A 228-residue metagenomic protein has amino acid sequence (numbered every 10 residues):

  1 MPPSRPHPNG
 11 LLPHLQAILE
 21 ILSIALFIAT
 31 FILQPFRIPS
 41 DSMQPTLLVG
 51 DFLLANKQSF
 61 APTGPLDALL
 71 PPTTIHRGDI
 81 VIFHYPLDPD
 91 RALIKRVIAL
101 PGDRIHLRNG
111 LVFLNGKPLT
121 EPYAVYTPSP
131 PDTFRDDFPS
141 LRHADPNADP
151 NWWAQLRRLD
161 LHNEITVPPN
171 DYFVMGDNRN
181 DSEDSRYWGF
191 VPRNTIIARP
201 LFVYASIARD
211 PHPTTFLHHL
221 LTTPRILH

Functional and structural regions predicted by a protein language model:
P2-L12, F27, F31-R37, S42-H228: Soluble "head" domains of membrane/secretory-pathway proteins
A17-A25: Hydrophobic alpha-helical membrane-embedded or membrane-associated segments
